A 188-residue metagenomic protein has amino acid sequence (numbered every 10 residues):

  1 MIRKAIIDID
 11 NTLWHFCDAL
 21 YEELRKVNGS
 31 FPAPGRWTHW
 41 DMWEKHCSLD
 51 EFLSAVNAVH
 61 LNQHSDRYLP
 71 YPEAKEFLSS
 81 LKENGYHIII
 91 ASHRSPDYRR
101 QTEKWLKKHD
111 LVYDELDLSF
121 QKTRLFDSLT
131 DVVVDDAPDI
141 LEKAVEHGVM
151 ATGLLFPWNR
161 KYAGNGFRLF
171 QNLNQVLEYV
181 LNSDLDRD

Functional and structural regions predicted by a protein language model:
M1-S54: Active-site neighborhood of HAD-like aspartate-dependent phosphohydrolases
R3, D114, D131: Conserved acidic residues
N62-I90, P96-Q101: Short, acidic loop-to-helix structural element flanking the phosphoryl-transfer center in phosphate-processing enzymes
K82, K107, V145: Anion (oxyanion) recognition and catalysis
A91-S95, K107-L125: A short, structured active-site edge motif that brings together acidic residues
L116-S119, R168-Q175: Short acidic-hydrophobic, aromatic-tinged amphipathic segments that line or gate anion-handling sites
F120-V145: Conserved Lys-Pro-Asp/Glu-containing loop-to-beta segment of HAD-superfamily phosphomonoesterases, centered on
D136-Q171: Acidic, Mg2+-coordinating phosphoryl-transfer loop and its flanking beta/alpha structural elements, shared across
